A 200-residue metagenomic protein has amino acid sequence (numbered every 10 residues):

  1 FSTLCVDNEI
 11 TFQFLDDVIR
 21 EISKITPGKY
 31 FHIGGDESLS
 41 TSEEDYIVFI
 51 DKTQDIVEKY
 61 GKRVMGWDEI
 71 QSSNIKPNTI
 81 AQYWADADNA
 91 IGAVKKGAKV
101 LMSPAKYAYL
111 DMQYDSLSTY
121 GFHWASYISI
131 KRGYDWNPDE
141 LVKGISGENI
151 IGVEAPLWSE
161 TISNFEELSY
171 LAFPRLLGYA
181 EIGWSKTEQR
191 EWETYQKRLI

Functional and structural regions predicted by a protein language model:
F1-G97: Active-site neighborhood of glycoside hydrolase catalytic domains
V64, N74-T79, A85-I200: Flexible, acidic glycine-rich loops studded with aromatic residues
